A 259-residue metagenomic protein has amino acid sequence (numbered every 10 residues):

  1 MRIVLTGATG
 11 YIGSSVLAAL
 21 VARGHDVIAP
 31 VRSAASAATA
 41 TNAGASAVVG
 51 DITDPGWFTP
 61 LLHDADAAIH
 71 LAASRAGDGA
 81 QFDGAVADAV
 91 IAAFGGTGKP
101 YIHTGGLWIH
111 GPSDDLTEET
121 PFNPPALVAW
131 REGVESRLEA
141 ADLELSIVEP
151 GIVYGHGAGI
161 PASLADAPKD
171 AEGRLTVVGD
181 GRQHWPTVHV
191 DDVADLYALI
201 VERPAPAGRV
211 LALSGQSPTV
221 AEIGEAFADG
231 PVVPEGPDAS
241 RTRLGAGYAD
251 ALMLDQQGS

Functional and structural regions predicted by a protein language model:
R2, S15, A194-G245: Mid/C-terminal beta-alpha module of Rossmann-like enzyme folds, strongest in SDR-family dehydrogenases/epimerases
I3-H25: N-terminal Rossmann NAD(P)H-binding glycine-rich loop of SDR-like oxidoreductase domains
I28, A87-L127: Conserved Rossmann-fold NAD(P)-dependent oxidoreductase catalytic core, especially the SDR/UDP-sugar
W57, L61-I102: NAD(P)-cofactor binding segment of oxidoreductase domains
G77, L107-D114, V153-G157: Conserved catalytic-site region of short-chain dehydrogenase/reductase
E135-G157: Conserved beta-loop-beta element that borders a ligand/cofactor-binding pocket
Y154-A165, I200-V210: Glycine/proline-rich active-site loop of Rossmann-fold NAD(P)-dependent oxidoreductases
D166-V188: A conserved pocket-lining segment of Rossmann-fold NAD(P)-dependent short-chain dehydrogenase/reductase
